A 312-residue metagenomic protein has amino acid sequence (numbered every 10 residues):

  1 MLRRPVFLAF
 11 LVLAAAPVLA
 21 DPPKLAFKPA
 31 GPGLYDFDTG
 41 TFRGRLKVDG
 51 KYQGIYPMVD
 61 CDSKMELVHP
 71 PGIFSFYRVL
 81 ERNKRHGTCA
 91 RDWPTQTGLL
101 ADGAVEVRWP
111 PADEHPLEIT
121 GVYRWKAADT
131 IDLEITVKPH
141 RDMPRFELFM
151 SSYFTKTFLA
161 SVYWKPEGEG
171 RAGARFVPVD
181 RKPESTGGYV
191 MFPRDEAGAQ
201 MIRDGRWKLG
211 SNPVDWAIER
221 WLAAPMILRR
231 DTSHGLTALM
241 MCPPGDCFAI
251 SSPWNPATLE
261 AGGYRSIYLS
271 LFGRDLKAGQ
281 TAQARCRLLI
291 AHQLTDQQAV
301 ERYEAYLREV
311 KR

Functional and structural regions predicted by a protein language model:
M1-F7: Bacterial N-terminal signal peptides that target proteins for export
F7-A16: Bacterial N-terminal signal peptides
V18-A20: Boundary at the C-terminal end of the N-terminal hydrophobic targeting segment
P22-G31, D36-D38, G198-R312: Beta-strand-rich recognition/accessory modules
L25, P29-P94: Acidic-aromatic substrate-binding/catalytic surfaces of carbohydrate-active enzymes
V79-I131, V137-F146, L159: Extended, loop-rich substrate-binding clefts of extracytoplasmic carbohydrate-active enzymes
T130-P183: Acidic (Asp/Glu-rich), glycine- and aromatic
K165-G210: Glycine-rich (often Gly-Gly/Gly-Pro-rich) flexible segments and glycine-rich loop motifs, frequently accented by
